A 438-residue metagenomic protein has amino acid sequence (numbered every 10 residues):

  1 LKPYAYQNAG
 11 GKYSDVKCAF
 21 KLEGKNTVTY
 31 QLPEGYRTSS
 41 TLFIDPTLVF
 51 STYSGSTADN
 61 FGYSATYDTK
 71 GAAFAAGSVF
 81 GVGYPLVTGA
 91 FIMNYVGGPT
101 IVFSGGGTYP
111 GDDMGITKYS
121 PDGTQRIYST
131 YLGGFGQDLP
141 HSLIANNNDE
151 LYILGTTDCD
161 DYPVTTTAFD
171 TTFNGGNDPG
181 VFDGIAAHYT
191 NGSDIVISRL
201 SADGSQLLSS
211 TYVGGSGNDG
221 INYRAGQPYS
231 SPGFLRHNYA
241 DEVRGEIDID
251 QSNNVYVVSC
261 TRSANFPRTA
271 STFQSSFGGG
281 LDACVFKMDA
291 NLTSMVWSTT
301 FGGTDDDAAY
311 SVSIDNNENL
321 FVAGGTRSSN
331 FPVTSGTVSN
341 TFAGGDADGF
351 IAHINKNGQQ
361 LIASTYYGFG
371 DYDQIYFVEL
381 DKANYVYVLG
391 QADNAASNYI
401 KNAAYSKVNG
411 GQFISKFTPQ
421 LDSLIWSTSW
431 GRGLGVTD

Functional and structural regions predicted by a protein language model:
L1-T57, S64-Y67: Residues that cap or anchor secondary-structure elements
T47, S120-T124, S201-S205, D289-T293 (+2 more regions): Short loop/turn segments that connect beta-strands within beta-propeller blades
L48-N60, G97, Q125-G136, Q206-H237 (+3 more regions): Short loop/turn motifs that cap or connect beta-strands within the blades of beta-propeller-type repeat domains
F50, A65, A75-A76, G89 (+22 more regions): Hydrophobic strand positions within the blades of repeat-based beta-sheet folds
T57-K70, G107-G115, F135-N146, G184-S198 (+7 more regions): Signature of short aromatic-glycine-proline-rich micro-motifs recurring in repeat-based ectodomains
S78-M114, T156-I195, G220-G233, H237-A240 (+3 more regions): Acidic/polar, solvent-exposed loop segments in beta-strand-rich repeat domains
